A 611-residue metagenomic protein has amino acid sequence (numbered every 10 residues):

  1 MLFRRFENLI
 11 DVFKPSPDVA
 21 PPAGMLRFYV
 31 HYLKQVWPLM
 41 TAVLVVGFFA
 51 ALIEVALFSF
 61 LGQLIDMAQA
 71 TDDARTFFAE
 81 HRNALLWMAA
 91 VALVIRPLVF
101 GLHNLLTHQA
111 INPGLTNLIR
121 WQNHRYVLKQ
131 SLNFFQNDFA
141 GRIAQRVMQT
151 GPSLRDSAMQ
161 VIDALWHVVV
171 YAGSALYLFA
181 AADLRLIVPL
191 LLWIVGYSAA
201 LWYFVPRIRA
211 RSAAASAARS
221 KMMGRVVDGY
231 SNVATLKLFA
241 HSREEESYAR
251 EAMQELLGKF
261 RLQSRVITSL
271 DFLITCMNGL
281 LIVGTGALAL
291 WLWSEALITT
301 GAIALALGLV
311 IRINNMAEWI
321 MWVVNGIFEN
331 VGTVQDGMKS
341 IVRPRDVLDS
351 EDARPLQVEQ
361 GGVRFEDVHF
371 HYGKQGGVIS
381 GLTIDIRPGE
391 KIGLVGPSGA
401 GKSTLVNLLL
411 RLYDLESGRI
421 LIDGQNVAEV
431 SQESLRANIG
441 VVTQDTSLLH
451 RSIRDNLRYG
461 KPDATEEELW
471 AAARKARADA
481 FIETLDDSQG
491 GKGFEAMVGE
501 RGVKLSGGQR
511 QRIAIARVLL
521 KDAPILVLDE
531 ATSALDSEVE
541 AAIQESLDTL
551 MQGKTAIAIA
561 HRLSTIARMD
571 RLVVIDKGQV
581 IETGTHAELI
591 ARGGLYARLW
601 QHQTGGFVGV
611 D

Functional and structural regions predicted by a protein language model:
M1-E54, Q69-M88, H103-I111, R125 (+7 more regions): Membrane-integrated ABC transporters
D11-P22, I53-D66, A92-Q136, A140 (+10 more regions): Juxtamembrane helix-loop junctions of ABC transporter transmembrane domains
K34-P38, L132-N133, Q149-A158, I162 (+6 more regions): An intracellular "coupling" helix at the cytosolic face of ABC transporter transmembrane type-1 domains
Q35, L39-L52, A92-I95, Q160-A214 (+2 more regions): Transmembrane helices of ABC transporter permease
P38-Q63, L85, T107-H108, R155-V168 (+5 more regions): Alpha-helical segments in transporter systems
M88-F100, I194-W202, I267-I282, A287 (+1 more regions): Hydrophobic alpha-helical segments in the permease module
H241, R265, R312-V342: Cytosolic ends of transmembrane helices, especially the final helix of ABC transmembrane type-1 domains
L356-D611: ABC-type nucleotide-binding domain
